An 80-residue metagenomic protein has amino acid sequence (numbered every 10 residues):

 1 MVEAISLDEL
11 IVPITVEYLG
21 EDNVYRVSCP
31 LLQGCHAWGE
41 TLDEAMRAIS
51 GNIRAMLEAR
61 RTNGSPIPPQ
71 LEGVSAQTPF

Functional and structural regions predicted by a protein language model:
M1-P13, R47-F80: Short, charged, surface-exposed hinge/linker loops at domain edges that act as mobile lids or interdomain connectors
T15-E17, W38, P79: Generic structural detector for well-ordered beta-strands
E17-L32: Short aromatic-glycine-(Arg/Gly/Cys) micro-motifs in beta-strand/loop hairpins
P30, C35, R60: Short glycine- and Lys/Arg-enriched binding-loop motifs that mark or flank ligand-binding interfaces
Q33-E44: A short, exposed loop/beta-hairpin motif centered on an aromatic-Gly-Thr core
